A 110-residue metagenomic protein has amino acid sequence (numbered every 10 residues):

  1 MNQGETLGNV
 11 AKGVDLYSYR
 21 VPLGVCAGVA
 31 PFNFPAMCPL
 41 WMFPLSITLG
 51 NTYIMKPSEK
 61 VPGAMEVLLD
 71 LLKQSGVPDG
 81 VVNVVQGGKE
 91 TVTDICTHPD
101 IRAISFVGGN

Functional and structural regions predicted by a protein language model:
N2-N110: Rossmann-like NAD(P) dinucleotide-binding subdomain of oxidoreductase/dehydrogenase enzymes
